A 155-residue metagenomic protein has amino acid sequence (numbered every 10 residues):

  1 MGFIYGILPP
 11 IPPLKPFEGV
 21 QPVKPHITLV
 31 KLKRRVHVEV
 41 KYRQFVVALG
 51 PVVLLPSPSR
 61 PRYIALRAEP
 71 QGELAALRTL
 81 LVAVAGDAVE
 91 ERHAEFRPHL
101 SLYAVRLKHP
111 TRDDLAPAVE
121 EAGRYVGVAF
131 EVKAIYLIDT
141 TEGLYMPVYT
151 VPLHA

Functional and structural regions predicted by a protein language model:
M1-A155: Histidine-dependent nucleotide/RNA phosphoesterase domain, centered on the 2H-phosphoesterase fold with its duplicated
